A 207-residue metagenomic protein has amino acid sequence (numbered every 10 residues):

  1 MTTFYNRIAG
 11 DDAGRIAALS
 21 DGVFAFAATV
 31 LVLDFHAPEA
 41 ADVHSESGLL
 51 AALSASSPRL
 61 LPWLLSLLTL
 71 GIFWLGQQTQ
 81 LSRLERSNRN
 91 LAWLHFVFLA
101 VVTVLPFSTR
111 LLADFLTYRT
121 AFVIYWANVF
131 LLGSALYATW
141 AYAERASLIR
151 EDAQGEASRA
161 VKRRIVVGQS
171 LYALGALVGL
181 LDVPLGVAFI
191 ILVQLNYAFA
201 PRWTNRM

Functional and structural regions predicted by a protein language model:
M1-M207: Multi-pass alpha-helical transmembrane bundle typical of ion/small-solute transporters and intramembrane aspartyl
